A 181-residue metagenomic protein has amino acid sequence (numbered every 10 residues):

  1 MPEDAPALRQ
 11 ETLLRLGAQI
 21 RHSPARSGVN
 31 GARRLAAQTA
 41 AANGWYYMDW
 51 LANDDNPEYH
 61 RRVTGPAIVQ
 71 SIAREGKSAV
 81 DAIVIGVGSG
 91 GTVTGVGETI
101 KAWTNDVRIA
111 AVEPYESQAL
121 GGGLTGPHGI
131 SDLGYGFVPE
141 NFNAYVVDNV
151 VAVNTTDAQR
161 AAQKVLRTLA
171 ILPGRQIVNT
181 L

Functional and structural regions predicted by a protein language model:
M1, P6-Q10, G86-G97, Q176-L181: Short glycine/serine/threonine-rich phosphate/pyrophosphate-binding segments that cradle anionic phosphate groups
M1-T39, A119-P139: Active-site-proximal loop->helix
E3-A7, R26-S27, V87-G91, E113-Q118 (+1 more regions): Acidic, glycine-rich active-site loops and adjacent beta-strand->loop/helix elements that engage anionic groups
L14, G97-T104: Surface-exposed amphipathic alpha-helices with a cationic face
S23, W50, A110-V112: Generic beta-sheet signal
R33, N43-G44, K101-R175: Active-site/ligand-binding loops adjacent to catalytic centers
N43-G90, V96-T99, A144, T156-G174: Active-site/ligand-binding-proximal alpha/beta "capping" segment
